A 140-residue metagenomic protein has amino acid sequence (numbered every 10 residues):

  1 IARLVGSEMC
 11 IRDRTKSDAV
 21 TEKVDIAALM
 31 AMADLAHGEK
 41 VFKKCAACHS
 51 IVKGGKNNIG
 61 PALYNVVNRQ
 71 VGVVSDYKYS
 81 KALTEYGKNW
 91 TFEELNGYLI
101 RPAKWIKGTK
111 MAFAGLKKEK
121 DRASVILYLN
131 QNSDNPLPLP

Functional and structural regions predicted by a protein language model:
I1-G6, I11: Single conserved hydrophobic/aromatic residue that forms the stacking wall/gate of nucleotide- or nucleobase-binding
R14-F42: Electrostatic cytochrome c docking/interface patches
L29-A33, A46-S50, Y77-K81: N-terminal post-signal-peptidase region of extra-cytosolic proteins
A36-K43, K56-N57, P138: Sequence context surrounding c-type heme c attachment/ligation sites in exported
G38, F42-I51, V125-L129: The canonical Cys-X-X-Cys-His
E39, K53-F92, A112-L116: Gly/Gly-Pro-rich "capping" loops immediately C-terminal to redox-active cysteine motifs in periplasmic/lumenal
K44, I59, K107-T109: Envelope-exposed proteins and targeting segments
N89-P140: C-terminal capping alpha-helices of c-type cytochrome domains
